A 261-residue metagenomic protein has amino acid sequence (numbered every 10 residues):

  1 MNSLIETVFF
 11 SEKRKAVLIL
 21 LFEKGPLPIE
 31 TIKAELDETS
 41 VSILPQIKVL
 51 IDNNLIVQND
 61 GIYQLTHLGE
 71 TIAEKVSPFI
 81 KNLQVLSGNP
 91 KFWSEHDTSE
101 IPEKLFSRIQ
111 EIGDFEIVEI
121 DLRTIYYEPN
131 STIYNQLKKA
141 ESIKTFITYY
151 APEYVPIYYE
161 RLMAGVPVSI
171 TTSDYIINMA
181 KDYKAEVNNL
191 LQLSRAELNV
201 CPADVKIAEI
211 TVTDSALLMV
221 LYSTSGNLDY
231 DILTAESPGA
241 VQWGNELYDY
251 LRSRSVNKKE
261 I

Functional and structural regions predicted by a protein language model:
M1-K24, E30-T31, E35-V49, L55-V57 (+3 more regions): PLD/PLD-like phosphodiesterase catalytic module centered on the HKD motif
G25-P26, I62: Residue at a beta-strand N-cap/secondary-structure junction
V57-Y63, V85: Short Lys/Arg-enriched helix C-cap and helix-to-coil transition segments that create basic nucleic-acid-contact patches
G61-A73: Accessory beta->alpha helical hairpin/"wing" motif in late/C-terminal subdomains of nucleic-acid enzymes
K81-K91: Nucleic-acid-binding surface
W93-I170: PLD-like (HKD) phosphodiesterase/transphosphatidyltransferase domain
